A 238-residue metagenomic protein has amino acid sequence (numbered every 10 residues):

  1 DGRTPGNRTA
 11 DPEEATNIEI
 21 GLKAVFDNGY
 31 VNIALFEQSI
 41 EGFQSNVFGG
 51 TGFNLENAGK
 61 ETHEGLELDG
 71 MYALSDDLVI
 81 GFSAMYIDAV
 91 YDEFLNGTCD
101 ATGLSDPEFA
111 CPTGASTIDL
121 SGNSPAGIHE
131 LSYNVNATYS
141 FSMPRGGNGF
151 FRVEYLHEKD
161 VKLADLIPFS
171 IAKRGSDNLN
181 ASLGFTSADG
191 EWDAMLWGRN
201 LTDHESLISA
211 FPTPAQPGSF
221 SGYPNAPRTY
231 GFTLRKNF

Functional and structural regions predicted by a protein language model:
D1, G6, I20, D27 (+12 more regions): Residue-level signal for the start and early helices of compact helical domains
D1-R8, F43-E56, D92-N123, D165-I167 (+1 more regions): Solvent-exposed loop segments that connect transmembrane elements
T9-A73, V79-G81, M85, A89-L95 (+1 more regions): Membrane-embedded beta-barrel scaffold of Gram-negative outer-membrane proteins
P12, T16-I20, N123-F238: Conserved C-terminal beta-signal and adjacent last beta-strands/turns of outer-membrane beta-barrel proteins
F26, Y30, F36, F43 (+13 more regions): Phenylalanine-focused residue identity feature
E37, N57-D165, R235-N237: Gram-negative outer-membrane beta-barrel transporters
E37-S39, G50, I87, C99 (+4 more regions): Flexible domain-boundary/linker segments
